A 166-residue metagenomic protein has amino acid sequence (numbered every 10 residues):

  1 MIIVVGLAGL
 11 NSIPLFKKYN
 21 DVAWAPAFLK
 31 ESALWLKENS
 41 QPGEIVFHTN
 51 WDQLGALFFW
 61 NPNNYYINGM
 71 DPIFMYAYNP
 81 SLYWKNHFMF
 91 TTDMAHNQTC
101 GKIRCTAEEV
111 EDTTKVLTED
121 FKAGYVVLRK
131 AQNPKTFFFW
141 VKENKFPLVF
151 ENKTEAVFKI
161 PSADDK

Functional and structural regions predicted by a protein language model:
M1-Q41, W51-G55, M70-F74, Y78-S81 (+2 more regions): Membrane-proximal, lumen/periplasm-facing interface regions of secretory-pathway glyco- and lipid-modifying enzymes
P42-E44, N63-Y65, F121-G124: Loop/turn elements at helix/coil->beta-strand transitions in domains of secreted/extracellular proteins
F47-T49, L128: Short beta-strand scaffold positions
F58-Y65, V141-E143: Short, surface-exposed basic-aromatic patches at helix termini and helix-loop junctions that form
N63-I73, P147-N152: Short hydrophobic/aromatic-enriched beta-strand-loop microsegments
P80-H87, S162-K166: Short, surface-exposed amphipathic charged segments that create phosphate/polyanion-binding patches used for binding
D112-K166: Aromatic/acidic, Gly/Pro-rich catalytic loop(s) in extracytoplasmic/lumenal soluble domains of multi-pass membrane
